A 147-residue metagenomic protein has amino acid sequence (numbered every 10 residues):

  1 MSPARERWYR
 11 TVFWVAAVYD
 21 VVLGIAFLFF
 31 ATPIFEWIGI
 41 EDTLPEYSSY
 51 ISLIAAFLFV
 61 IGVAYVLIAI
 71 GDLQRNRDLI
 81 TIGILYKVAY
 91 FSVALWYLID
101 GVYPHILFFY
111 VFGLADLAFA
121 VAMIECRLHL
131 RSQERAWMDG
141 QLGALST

Functional and structural regions predicted by a protein language model:
M1-Y19: Cytosolic juxtamembrane helix and N-cap/initiation of the first transmembrane helix
W8-V12, V22-S49: Membrane-helix boundary elements
V21-F27, E46-I70, I82-S92: Core segments of alpha-helical transmembrane spans in multipass integral membrane proteins
I38-S48, D78-I80, Y103-L114: Non-cytosolic membrane-interface motifs at loop->transmembrane helix junctions
V63-D78, L98-G101: Juxtamembrane helix-break-helix junctions at the cytosolic face of small multi-pass alpha-helical membrane proteins
S92-Y110, L128: Membrane-helix boundary connector in multi-pass membrane proteins
L114-M138: Membrane-water interface at the C-terminal end of transmembrane alpha helices
R135-T147: Short, highly charged, low-complexity non-transmembrane loops/tails of multi-pass membrane proteins
